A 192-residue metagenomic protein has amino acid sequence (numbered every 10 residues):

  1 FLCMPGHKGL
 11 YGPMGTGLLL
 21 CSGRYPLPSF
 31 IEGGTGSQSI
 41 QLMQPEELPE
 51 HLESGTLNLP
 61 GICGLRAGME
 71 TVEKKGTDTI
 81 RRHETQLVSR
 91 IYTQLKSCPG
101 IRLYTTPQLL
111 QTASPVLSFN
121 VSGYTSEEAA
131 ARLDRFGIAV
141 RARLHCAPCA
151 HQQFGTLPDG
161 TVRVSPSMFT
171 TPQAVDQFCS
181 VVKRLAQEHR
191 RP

Functional and structural regions predicted by a protein language model:
F1-P192: Pyridoxal 5′-phosphate
